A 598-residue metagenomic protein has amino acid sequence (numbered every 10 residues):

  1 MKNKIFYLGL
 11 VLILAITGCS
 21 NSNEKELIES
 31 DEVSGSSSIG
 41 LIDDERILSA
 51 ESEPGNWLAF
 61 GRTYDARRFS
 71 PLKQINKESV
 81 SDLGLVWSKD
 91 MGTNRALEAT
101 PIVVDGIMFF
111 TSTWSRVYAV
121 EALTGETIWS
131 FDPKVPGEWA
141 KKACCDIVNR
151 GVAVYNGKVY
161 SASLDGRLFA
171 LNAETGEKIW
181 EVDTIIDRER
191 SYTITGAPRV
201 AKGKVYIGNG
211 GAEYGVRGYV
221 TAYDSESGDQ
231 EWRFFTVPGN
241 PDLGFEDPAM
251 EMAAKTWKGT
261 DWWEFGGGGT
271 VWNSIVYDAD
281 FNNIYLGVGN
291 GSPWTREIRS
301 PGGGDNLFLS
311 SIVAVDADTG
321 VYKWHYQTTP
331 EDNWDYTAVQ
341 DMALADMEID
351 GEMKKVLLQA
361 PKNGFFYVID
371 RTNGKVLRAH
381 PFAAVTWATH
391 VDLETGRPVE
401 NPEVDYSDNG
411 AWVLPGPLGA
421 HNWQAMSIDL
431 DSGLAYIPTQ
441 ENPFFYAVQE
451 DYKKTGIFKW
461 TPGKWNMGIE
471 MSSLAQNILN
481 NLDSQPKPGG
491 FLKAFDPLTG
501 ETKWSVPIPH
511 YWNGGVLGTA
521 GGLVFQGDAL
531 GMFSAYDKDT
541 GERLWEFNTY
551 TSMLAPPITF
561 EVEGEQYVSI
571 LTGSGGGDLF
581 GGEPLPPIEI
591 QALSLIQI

Functional and structural regions predicted by a protein language model:
A15-G18: C-terminal motif of bacterial Sec signal peptides marking the signal peptidase cleavage site
L27-L85, P241-M250, R397-E400, N480-L482 (+1 more regions): Blade/loop signatures of beta-propeller domains
W57-G61, A96-R116, K141-R167, T193-Y214 (+8 more regions): Repeat-blade elements of multi-bladed beta-propeller folds
A66-I185, G518-T519: N-terminal cofactor/phosphate-binding cores enriched in small/glycine residues, especially glycine-rich loops such as
K89-T100, S130-A153, E181-A197, F235-S274 (+8 more regions): Extracytoplasmic beta-rich repeat domains
A122-T124, N172-T175, S225-S227, A317-T319 (+3 more regions): Short loop/turn segments that connect beta-strands within beta-propeller blades
I207-Y219, G259, L286-N306, E441-Q485 (+1 more regions): Short, conserved, GDST-rich strand-edge loop motifs in beta-rich repeat architectures
I596-I598: Conserved small/polar residues in nucleotide/adenosyl-binding loops
